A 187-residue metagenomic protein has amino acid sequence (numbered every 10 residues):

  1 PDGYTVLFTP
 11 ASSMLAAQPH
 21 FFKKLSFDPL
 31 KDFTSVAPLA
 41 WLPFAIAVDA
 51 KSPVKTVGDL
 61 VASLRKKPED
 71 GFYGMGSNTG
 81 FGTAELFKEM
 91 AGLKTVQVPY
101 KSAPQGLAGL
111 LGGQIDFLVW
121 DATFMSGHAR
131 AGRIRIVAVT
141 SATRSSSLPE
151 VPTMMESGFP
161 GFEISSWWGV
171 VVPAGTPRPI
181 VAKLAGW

Functional and structural regions predicted by a protein language model:
P1-F8, S13, K67-G71, L93 (+2 more regions): Alpha-to-beta junction loops
P1-T5, A17-Q105, M154, W167-W187: Hinge/capping helix and adjacent helix->loop/strand transition within the periplasmic-binding protein
S12-K24, F81, E85-M90, F117-V151: A ligand-binding cleft/hinge motif common to bilobed small-molecule-binding domains
L15-L25, F44-A47, G74-G76, G109-V119 (+2 more regions): Hydrophobic transmembrane alpha-helix bundles
W41, M125-W187: C-terminal lobe and pocket-closing loops of periplasmic/extracytoplasmic Venus-flytrap solute-binding proteins
G106-L107, M125: Short, hydrophobic alpha-helical packing/hinge segments within bilobed ligand-binding/sensory domains
